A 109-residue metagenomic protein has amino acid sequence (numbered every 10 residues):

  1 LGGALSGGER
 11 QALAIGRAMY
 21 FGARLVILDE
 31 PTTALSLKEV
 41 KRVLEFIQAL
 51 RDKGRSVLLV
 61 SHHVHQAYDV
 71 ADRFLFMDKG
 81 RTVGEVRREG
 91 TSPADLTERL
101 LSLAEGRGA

Functional and structural regions predicted by a protein language model:
I15: Hydrophobic anchor residue at the start of the ABC signature
V26-D29: Catalytic Walker B motif of ABC-type/P-loop ATPase nucleotide-binding domains
T32-T33: Short loop immediately C-terminal to the Walker-B catalytic DE motif in ABC-type ATPase nucleotide-binding domains
K41-K53: Helical segment within the ABC ATPase nucleotide-binding domain
S61-H62: H-loop/switch region of ABC-family ATPase nucleotide-binding domains
A67-D69: A short, surface-exposed alpha-helical micro-motif characterized by mixed small hydrophobic and charged/polar residues
R81-S102: Conserved beta-strand-loop-alpha-helix hinge in the C-terminal portion of ABC ATPase nucleotide-binding domains
